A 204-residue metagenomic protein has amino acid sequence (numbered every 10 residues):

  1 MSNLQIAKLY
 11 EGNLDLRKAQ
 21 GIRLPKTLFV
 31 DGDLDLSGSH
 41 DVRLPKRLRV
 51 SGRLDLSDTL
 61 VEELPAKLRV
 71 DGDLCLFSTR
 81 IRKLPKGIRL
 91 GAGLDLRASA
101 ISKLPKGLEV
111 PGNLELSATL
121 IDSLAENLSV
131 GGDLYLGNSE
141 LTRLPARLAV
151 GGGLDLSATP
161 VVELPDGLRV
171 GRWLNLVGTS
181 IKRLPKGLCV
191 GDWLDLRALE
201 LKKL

Functional and structural regions predicted by a protein language model:
L4-Q5, G21: Catalytic phosphate/metal-binding cores of nucleic-acid and nucleotide-processing enzymes, i.e., regions that mediate
L9: Extracellular/lumenal and peripheral-membrane lipid-interaction modules
L14-G21, V30-D41, V50-V61, V70-I81 (+6 more regions): Concave beta-strand-loop units of leucine-rich repeat
I22-L24, V42-L44, L64, L84 (+6 more regions): Canonical leucine-rich repeat
